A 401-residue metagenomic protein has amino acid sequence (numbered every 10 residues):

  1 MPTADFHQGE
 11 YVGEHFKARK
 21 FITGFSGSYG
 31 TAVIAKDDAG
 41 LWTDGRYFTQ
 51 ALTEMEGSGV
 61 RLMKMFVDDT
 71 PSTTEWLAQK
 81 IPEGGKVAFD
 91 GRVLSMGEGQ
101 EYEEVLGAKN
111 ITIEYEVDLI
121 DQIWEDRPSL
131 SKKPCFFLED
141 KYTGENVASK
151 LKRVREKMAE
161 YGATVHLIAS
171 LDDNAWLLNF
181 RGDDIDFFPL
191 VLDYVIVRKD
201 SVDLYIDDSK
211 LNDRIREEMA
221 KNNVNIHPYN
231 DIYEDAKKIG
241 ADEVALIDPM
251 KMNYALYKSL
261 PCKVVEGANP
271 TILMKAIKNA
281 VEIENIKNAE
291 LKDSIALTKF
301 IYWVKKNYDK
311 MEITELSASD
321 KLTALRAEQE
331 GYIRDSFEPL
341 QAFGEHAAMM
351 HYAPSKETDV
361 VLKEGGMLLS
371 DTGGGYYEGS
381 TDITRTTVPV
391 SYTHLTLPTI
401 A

Functional and structural regions predicted by a protein language model:
M1-P82, K86, L94, E98-K237 (+2 more regions): N-terminal accessory/capping or targeting/presequence segment of soluble
E10, Y376-I383: Short, Lys/Arg- and Gly-enriched loop/turn segments at beta-strand edges
H15, Y102-L106, S380-Y392: Short, compositionally biased
K80, V105, K157, Y161 (+12 more regions): Generic, well-ordered alpha-helical scaffold segments in large soluble proteins
E114-Y115, D121-I123, V264-N285: Terminal amphipathic helices with adjacent charged low-complexity linkers/tails
I123-A163, A169, I277, K287 (+2 more regions): Flexible inter-domain linker/hinge segments
T393-T399: Conserved small/polar residues in nucleotide/adenosyl-binding loops
